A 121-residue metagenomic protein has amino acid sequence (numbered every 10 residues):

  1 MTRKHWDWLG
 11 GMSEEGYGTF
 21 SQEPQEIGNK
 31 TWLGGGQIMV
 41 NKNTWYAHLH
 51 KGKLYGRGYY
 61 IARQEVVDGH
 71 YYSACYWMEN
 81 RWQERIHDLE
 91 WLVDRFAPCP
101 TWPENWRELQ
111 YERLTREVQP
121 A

Functional and structural regions predicted by a protein language model:
M1-R3, C99: Extended catalytic-interface subdomain
H5, H48-H50, H70, H87: Histidine (H) residue identity feature
H5-G10, G16-T44: A short, conserved alpha-helix in the catalytic core of glycosyltransferases
N29, L54-Y55: Short amphipathic alpha-helical patches
G35-H50, G56-R63: Catalytic beta-strand/loop signature of glycosyltransferases that borders the donor
G58-A121: Terminal low-complexity segments of carbohydrate-biosynthetic enzymes
